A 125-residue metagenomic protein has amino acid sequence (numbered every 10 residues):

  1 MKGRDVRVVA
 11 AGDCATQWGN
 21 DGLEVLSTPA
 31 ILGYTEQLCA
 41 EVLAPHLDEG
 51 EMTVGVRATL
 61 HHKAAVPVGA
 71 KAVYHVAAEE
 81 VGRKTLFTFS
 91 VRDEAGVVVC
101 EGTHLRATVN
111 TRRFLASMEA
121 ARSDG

Functional and structural regions predicted by a protein language model:
M1, V68, E94-A95: A short, structured loop/turn motif at beta-sheet edges
M1-S27: Catalytic strand-loop segment that frames the active site of acyl-thioester-processing enzymes
V6-V8, T59-H61, H75-A77, S90 (+1 more regions): Residue-level recognition of well-ordered beta-strand positions that form the cores of beta-sheet-rich folds across
P29-L32: Conserved N-terminal beta-strand and adjoining loop/helix that marks the start of the Nudix/MutT-like hydrolase domain
A40-V73: Hydrophobic beta-strand-centered segment that forms part of the acyl-chain substrate-binding groove
E79-G125: HotDog/MaoC-like acyl-thioester-processing domains
